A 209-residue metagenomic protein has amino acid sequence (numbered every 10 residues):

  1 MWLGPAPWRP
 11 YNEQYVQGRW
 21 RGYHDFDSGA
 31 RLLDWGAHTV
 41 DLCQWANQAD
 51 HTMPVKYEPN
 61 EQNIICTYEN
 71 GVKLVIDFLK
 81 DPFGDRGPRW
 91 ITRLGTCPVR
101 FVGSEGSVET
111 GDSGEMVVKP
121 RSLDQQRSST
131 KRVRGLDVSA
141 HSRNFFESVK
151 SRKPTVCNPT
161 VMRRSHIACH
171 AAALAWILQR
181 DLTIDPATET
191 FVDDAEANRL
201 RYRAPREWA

Functional and structural regions predicted by a protein language model:
M1-T160, R164-A209: Contiguous beta-strand/loop segments that form the cofactor/metal-binding neighborhood of enzyme cores
